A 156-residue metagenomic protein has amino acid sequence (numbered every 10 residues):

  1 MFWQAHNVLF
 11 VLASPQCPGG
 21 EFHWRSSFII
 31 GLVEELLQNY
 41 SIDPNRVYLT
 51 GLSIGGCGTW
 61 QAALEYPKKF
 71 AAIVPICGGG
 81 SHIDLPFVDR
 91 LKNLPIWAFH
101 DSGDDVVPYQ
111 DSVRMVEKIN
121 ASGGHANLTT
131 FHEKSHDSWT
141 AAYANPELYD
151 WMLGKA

Functional and structural regions predicted by a protein language model:
M1-V11: Short amphipathic alpha-helix adjacent to the substrate-entry channel of hydrolases
C17, V74-H82: Active-site nucleophile loop of the alpha/beta-hydrolase fold
G20-I54, P67: Gly/Ser-rich "nucleophile elbow"/oxyanion-hole loop immediately N-terminal to the catalytic nucleophile in hydrolases
S26, I30, W60, Y109-V113: Short, surface-exposed alpha-helical segments at coil->helix boundaries
L49-G51, I76, F99: Short beta-strand immediately N-terminal to the catalytic nucleophile in serine-hydrolase-like folds
G56-P67, I73: Short glycine-enriched nucleophile-adjacent loop and the immediately C-terminal alpha-helix near the catalytic center
G79-I96: Flexible "cap/lid" loop of the alpha/beta hydrolase fold
P95-F99, G103-A156: C-terminal catalytic histidine-bearing segment of alpha/beta-hydrolase fold enzymes
